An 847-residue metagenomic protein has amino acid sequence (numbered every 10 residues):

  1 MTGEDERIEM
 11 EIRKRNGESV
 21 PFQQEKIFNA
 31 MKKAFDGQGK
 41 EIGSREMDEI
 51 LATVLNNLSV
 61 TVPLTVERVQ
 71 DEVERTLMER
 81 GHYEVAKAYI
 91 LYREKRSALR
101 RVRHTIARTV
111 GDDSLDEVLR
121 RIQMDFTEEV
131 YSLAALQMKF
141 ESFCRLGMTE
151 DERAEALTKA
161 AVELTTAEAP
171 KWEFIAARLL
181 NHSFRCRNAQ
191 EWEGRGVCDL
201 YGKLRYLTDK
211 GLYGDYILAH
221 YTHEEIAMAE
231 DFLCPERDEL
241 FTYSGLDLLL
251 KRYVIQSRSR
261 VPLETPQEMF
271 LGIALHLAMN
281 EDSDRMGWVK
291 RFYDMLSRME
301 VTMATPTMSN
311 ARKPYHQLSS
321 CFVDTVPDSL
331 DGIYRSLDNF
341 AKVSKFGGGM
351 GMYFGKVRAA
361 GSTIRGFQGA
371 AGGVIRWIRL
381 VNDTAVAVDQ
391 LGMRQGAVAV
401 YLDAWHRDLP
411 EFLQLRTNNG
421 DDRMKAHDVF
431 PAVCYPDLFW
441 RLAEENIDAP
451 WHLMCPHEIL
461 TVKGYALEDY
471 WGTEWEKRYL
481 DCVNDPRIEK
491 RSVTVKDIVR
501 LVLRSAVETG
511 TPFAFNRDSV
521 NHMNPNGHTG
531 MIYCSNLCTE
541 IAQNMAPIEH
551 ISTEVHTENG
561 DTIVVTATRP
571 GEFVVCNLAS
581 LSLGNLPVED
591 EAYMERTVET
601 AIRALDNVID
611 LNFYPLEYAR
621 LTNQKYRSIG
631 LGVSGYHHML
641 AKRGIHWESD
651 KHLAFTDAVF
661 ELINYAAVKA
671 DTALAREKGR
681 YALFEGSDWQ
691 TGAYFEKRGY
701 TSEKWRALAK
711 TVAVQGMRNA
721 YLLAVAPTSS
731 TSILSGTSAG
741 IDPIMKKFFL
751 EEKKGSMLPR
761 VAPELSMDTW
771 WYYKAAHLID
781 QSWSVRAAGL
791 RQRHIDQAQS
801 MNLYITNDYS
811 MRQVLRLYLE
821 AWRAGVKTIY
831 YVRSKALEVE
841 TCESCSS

Functional and structural regions predicted by a protein language model:
T2-I8, E18, S44-L271, G287-Y293: Core nucleic-acid recognition elements
E18-F22, I42-R45, V110, V261-E264 (+18 more regions): Alpha-helix capping and helix-loop boundary segments enriched in small/acidic/polar residues
Q23-E41, L115-E129, L271-A278, A739-I744: Short, surface-exposed, low-complexity cationic segments
A88-K95, V102, W172-L204, Y435 (+7 more regions): Terminal amphipathic helices with adjacent charged low-complexity linkers/tails
A189-S283, G366-L380, G392-G396, Y401-N536 (+2 more regions): Conserved, charged catalytic cores of large soluble enzymes
T222-C234, D238-D247, T539-Q543, L605 (+5 more regions): Catalytic alpha/beta core of large soluble enzyme barrels
I255, V261, F270-R285, V289 (+10 more regions): Function-dense linear segments that define catalytic or interfacial modules in macromolecule-processing proteins
M295, K313, L337, T597-R620 (+3 more regions): Internal maturation/activation junctions in enzymes
